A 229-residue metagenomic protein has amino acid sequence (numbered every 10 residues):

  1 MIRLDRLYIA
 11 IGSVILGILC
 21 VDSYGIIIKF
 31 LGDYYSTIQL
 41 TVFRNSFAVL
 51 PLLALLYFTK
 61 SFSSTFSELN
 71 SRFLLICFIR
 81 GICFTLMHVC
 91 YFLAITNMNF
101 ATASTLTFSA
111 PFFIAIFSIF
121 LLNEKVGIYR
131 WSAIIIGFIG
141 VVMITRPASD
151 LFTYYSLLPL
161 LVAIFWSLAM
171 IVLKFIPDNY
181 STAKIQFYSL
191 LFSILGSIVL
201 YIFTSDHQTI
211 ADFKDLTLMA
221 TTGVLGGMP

Functional and structural regions predicted by a protein language model:
M1-L19, V49-I79, I128, Y180 (+2 more regions): Membrane-interface interhelical linkers
M1-Q39, L151-F175: Glycine-/small-residue-enriched transmembrane alpha-helix faces in small-molecule transporters and effluxers
L19-S23, I27, L55, F78-L93 (+2 more regions): Hydrophobic alpha-helical transmembrane segments of multi-pass membrane transport proteins, especially secondary
G25-T37, S63-F66, T96-N99, V142-Y154 (+1 more regions): Membrane-interface helix termini and inter-helical loops of multi-pass transporters
D33-Q39, V89-T107, D178-A183: Structural motif at transmembrane-helix junctions in multi-pass transporters
V49-L56, H88, P111-I119, V141 (+2 more regions): Hydrophobic transmembrane alpha-helices of multi-pass small-molecule transporters
Y91-L93, A110-S132: C-terminal transmembrane-helix exit sites in multi-pass transporters
Y129-R146: Hydrophobic transmembrane alpha-helices of multi-pass small-molecule transport proteins
